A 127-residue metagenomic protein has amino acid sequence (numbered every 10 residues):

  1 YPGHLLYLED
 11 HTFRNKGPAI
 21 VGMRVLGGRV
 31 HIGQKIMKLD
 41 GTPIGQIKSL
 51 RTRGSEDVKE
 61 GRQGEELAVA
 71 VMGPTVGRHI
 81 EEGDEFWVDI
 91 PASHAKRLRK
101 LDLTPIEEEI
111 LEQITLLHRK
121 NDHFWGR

Functional and structural regions predicted by a protein language model:
P2-R127: Beta-strand/loop-dominated core regions that host nucleotide or nucleotide-derived cofactor-binding catalytic loops
